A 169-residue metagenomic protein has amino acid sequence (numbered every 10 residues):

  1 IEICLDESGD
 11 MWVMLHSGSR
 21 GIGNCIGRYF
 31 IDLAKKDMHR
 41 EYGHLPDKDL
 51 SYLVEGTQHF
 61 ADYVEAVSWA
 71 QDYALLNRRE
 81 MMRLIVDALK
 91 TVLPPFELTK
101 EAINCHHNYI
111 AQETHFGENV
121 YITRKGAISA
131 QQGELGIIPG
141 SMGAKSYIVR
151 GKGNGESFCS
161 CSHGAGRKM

Functional and structural regions predicted by a protein language model:
I1-M169: Domain-length cofactor-binding catalytic modules of enzymes
